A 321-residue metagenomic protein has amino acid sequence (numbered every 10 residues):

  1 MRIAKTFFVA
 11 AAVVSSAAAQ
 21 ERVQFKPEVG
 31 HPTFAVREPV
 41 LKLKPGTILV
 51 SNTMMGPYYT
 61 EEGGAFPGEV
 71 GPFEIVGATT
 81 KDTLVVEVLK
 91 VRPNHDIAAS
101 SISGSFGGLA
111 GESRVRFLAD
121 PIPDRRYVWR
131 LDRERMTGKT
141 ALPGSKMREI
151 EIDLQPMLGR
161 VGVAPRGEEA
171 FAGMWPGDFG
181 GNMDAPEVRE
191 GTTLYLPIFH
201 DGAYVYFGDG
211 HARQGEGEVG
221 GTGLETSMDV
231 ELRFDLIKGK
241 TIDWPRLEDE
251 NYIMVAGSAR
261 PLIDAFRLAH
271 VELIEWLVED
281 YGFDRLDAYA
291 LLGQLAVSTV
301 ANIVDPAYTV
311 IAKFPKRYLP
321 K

Functional and structural regions predicted by a protein language model:
R2-V9: Sec-dependent signal peptide recognition, specifically the positively charged N-region followed immediately by
A10-A19: Hydrophobic h-region of N-terminal signal peptides that target proteins for export in Gram-negative bacteria
F25-A35, G63-E69, F171-F179: Short, structured beta-strand/loop micro-motifs enriched in basic residues and often containing a Trp
S51, T83-V86, L196: A generic structural signal for residues embedded in beta-strands
G56-P67, V91-S101, G202-A212, A301-V304: Short, Lys/Arg- and Gly-enriched loop/turn segments at beta-strand edges
V91-E190: Intrinsically disordered, low-complexity linker/loop segments enriched in Gly/Pro and charged/polar residues
L154-I263, I274: Conserved mixed alpha/beta catalytic, RNA-binding, or beta-rich assembly cores of soluble enzyme, regulatory
